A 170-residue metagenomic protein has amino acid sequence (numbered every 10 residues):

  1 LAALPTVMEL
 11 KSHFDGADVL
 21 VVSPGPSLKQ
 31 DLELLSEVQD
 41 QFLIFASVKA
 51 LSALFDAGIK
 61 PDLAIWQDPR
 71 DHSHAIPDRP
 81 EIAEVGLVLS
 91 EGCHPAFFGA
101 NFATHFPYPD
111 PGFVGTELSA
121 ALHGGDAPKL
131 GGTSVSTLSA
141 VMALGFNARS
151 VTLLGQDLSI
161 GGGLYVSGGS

Functional and structural regions predicted by a protein language model:
L1-V22, P26-L43, S52-A57, H72-V85 (+3 more regions): N-terminal donor/sugar-recognition subdomains of glycan-related enzymes, prototypically the membrane-proximal stem
V19-S23, I44-A46, I65, V88 (+1 more regions): Structural motif
P24-L28, L51, T133, L158-G161: Gly/Ser/Thr-rich loops at beta-strand to alpha-helix junctions that form or flank small-molecule/cofactor-binding
V48-D68, F146-V166: Glycine-rich phosphate/pyrophosphate-binding loops and their adjacent beta-strand/loop elements at enzyme active sites
V48-L51, W66-S73, S90-H94, D110-V114 (+1 more regions): Short, acidic/turn-prone active-site loops that include or flank metal/cofactor- and phosphate-binding residues
I65-D71, I76-V85, F106-D110, V166-S170: Acidic, Ser/Thr-rich peripheral helices and adjacent loops at domain boundaries
P95-L158: Active-site/ligand-binding-proximal alpha/beta "capping" segment
